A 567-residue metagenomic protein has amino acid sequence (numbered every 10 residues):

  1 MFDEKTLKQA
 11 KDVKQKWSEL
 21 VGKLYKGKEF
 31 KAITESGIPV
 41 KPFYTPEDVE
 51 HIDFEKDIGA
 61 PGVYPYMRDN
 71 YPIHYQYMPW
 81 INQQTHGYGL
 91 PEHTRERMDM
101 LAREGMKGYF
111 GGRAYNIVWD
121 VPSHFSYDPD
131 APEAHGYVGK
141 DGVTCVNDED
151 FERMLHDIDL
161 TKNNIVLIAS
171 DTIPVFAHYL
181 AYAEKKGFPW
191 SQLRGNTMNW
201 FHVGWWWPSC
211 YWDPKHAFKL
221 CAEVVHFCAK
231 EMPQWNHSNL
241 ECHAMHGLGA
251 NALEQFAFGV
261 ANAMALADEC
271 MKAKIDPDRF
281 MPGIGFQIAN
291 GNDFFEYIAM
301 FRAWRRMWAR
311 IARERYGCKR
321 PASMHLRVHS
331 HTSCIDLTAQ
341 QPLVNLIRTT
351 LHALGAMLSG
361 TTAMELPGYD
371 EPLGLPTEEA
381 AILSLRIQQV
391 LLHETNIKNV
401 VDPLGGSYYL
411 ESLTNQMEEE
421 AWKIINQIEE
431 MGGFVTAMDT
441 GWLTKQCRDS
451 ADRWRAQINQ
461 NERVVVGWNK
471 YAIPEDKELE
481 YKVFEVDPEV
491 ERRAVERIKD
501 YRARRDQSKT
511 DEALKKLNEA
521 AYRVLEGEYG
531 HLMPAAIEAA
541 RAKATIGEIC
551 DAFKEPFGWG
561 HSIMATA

Functional and structural regions predicted by a protein language model:
M1-E296, R315-C318, A322-H329, M357 (+3 more regions): Catalytic alpha/beta active-site cores
K5, Q15-H51, Y64, W119-V121 (+3 more regions): Flexible, glycine-rich loop/tail regions that form catalytic "lids" or insertion modules at the edges of active sites
P61, E92-E96, V146-E149, S170 (+16 more regions): Conserved active-site and cofactor/substrate-binding residues in soluble primary-metabolism enzymes
Y88, R97-E104, D148-I158, H178-Y182 (+17 more regions): Generic, well-ordered alpha-helical scaffold segments in large soluble proteins
G136-V138, V203-D213, G247-G249, I288-D293 (+5 more regions): Short beta-alpha connecting loops at secondary-structure transitions that line or flank enzyme active sites
V146, N164-D171, A183-K185, P208-C228 (+4 more regions): Phosphate/diphosphate-binding loops
D159, P189-N196, W200, D213-P214 (+9 more regions): Poly-acidic low-complexity segments
W190, R279-F280, C318-H331, Q340-P367 (+4 more regions): Flexible glycine/proline-rich, aromatic-decorated loop/lid segments
